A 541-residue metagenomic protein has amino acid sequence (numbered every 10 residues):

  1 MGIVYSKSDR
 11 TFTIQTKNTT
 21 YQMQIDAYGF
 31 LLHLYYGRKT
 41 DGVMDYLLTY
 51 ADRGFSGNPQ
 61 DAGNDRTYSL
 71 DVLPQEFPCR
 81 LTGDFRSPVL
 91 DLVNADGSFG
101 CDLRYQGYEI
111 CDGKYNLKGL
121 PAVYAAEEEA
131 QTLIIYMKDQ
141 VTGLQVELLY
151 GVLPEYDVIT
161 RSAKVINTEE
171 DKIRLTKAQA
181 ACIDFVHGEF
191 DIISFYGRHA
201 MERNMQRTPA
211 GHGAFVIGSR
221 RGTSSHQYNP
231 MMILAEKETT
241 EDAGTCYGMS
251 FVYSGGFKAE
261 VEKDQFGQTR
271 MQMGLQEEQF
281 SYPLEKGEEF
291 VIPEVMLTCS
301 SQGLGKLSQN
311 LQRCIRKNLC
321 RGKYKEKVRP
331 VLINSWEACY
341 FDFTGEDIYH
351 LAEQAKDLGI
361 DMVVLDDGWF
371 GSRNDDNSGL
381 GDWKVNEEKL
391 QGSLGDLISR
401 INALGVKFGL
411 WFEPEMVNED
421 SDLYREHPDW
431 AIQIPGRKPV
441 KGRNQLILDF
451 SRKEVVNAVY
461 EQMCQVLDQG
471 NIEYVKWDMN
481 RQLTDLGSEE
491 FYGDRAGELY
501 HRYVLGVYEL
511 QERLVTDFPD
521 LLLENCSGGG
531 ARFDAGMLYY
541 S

Functional and structural regions predicted by a protein language model:
M1-F12, Q265-E285, D520: Short acidic, Pro/Gly- and aromatic-enriched capping/linker segments at domain boundaries
Y5, R10-K17, Y21, L31-E262 (+1 more regions): Polysaccharide-binding surfaces and accessory modules of carbohydrate-active proteins
N18, A163, G287, I333 (+5 more regions): Conserved, mostly hydrophobic/aromatic
T19, D26, T168, A178-A180 (+4 more regions): An acidic- and aromatic-residue-enriched active-site/binding cleft used to recognize and process polar
S98-Y105, Y282-S301: Short Pro-Gly-centered flexible turn/kink motifs
T298-P330: Terminal connector regions
Y324-C464, Y474: Aromatic-lined carbohydrate-binding/catalytic grooves of carbohydrate-active enzymes
N386-S393, S399-A403, Y424-S541: Active-site neighborhood of glycoside hydrolase catalytic domains
